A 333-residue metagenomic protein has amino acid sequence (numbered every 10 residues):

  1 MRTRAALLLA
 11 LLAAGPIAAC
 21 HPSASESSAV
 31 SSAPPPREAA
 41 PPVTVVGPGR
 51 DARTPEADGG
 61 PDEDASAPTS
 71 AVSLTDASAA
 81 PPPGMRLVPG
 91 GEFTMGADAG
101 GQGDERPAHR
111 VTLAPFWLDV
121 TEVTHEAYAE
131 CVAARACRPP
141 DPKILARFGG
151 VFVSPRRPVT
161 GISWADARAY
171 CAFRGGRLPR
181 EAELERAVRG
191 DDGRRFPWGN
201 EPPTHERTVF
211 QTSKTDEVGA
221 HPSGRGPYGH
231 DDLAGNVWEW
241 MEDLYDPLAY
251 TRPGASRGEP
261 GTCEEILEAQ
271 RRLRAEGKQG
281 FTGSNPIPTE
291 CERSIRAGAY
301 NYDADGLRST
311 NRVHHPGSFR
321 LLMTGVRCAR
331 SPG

Functional and structural regions predicted by a protein language model:
M1-E26: Sec-dependent N-terminal signal peptides
R4-L9, Q102-R110, R147-G150: Short, flexible, solvent-exposed loop/turn segments with mixed acidic/basic and small polar residues
A19-S78: Ser/Thr-rich, Pro/Gly/Ala-heavy low-complexity intrinsically disordered linkers and tails of secreted extracellular
A79-I144, T160-A165, A187, A234-G235: A short glycine-rich, aromatic-capped structural motif
V88, T94, D98-A99, L145-V313 (+1 more regions): Functional-site microenvironments in short loops/helix caps that host divalent-cation chemistry
L321-G333: Short, structured beta-strand segments at or near domain termini in extracellular proteins/domains
